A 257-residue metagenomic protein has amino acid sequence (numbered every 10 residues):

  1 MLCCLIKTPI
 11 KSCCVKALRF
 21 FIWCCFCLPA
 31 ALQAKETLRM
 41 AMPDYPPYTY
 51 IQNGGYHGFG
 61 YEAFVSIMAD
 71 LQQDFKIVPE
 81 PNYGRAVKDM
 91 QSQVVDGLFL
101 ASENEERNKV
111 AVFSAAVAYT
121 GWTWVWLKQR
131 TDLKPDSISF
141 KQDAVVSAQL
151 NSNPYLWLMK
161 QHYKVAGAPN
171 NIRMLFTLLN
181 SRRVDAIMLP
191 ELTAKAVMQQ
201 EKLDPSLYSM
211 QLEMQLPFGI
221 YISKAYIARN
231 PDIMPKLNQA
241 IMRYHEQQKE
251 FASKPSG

Functional and structural regions predicted by a protein language model:
K35-E105, K109-V110: Extracytoplasmic small-molecule ligand-binding "clamshell" domains of the periplasmic binding protein/Venus flytrap
E36-Y50, H57, K134-S152, M242: Short loop->beta-strand "edge-of-pocket" segments that line small-molecule binding or catalytic clefts across diverse
M42-P46, T120-T123, Q199-N238: Periplasmic-binding protein-like
G58-D70, T131, Q142, S152 (+1 more regions): Extended ligand-binding regions for polar small-molecule ligands
D74-N82, A148, K164-L175, S209-M210: Short beta-strand-to-loop elements that line the ligand-binding cleft of bilobed periplasmic-binding protein-like
P79, G84-D96, V112, R173-L192 (+1 more regions): Short helices/loops that flank or line small-molecule/ion binding pockets
F99-K109, D185-M214: A ligand-binding cleft/hinge motif common to bilobed small-molecule-binding domains
A116-K160: A conserved helix-loop-strand patch within extracytoplasmic ligand-binding domains of the periplasmic binding
